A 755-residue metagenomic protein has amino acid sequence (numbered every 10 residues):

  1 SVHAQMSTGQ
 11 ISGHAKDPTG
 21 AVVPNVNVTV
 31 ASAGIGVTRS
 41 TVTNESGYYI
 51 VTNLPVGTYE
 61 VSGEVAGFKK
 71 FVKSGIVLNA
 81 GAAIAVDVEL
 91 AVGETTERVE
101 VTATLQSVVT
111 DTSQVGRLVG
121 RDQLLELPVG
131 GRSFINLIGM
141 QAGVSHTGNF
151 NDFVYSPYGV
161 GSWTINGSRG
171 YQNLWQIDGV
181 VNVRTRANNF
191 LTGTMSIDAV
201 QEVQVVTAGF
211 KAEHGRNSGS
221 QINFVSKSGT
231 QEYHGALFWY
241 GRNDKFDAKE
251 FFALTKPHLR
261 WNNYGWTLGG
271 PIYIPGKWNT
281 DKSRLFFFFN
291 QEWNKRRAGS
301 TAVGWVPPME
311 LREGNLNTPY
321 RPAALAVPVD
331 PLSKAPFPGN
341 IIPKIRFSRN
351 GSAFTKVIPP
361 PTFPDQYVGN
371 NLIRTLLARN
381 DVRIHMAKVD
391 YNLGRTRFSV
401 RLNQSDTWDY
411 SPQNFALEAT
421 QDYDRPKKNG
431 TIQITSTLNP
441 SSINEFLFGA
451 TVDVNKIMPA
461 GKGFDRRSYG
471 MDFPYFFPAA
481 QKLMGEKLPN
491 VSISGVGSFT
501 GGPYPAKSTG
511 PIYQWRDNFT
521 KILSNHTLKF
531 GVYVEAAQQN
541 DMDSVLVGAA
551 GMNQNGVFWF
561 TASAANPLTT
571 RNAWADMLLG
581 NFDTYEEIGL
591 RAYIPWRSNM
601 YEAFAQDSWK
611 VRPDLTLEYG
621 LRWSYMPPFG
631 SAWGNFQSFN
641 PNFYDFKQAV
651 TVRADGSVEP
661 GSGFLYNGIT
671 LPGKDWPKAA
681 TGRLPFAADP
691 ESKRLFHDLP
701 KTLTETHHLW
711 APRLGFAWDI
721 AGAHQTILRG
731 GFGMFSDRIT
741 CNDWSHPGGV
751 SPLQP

Functional and structural regions predicted by a protein language model:
V2-G120, S196-D198, R395: Periplasm-facing N-terminal accessory domains of Gram-negative outer-membrane beta-barrel systems
N53, Y155-P157, H214-R216, P257-N262 (+7 more regions): Short sequence motifs at beta-strands and strand-loop junctions characteristic of Gram-negative outer-membrane
F68-S228, H234, G241-A253, N263-Y273 (+3 more regions): Periplasmic N-terminal accessory/gating domains of Gram-negative outer-membrane beta-barrel systems
V99-E100, N136-L137, I165, Q201 (+15 more regions): Membrane-embedded beta-strands that build the outer-membrane beta-barrel scaffold
Q106-V108, G170, V180-N182, Y240-D244 (+8 more regions): Structural signature of outer-membrane beta-barrel domains
S107, A236-H385, F398, N403-A419 (+2 more regions): Periplasmic-side early beta-strands and strand-to-turn transitions of outer-membrane beta-barrels
F134, T147, Y475-G495, G634-P755: Solvent-exposed loop/turn elements at secondary-structure boundaries
R321, A378-Q606, S631-A632, N640-Q648 (+2 more regions): Replace "related TpsB outer-membrane translocases also match" with "some related outer-membrane beta-barrels such as
